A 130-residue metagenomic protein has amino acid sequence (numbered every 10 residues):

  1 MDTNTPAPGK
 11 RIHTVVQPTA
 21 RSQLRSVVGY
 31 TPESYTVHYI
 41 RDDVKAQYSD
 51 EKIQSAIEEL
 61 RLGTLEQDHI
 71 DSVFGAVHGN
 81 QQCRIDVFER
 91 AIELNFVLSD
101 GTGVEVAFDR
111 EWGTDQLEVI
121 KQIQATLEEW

Functional and structural regions predicted by a protein language model:
M1-W130: Non-catalytic interaction/Regulatory regions outside core domains
